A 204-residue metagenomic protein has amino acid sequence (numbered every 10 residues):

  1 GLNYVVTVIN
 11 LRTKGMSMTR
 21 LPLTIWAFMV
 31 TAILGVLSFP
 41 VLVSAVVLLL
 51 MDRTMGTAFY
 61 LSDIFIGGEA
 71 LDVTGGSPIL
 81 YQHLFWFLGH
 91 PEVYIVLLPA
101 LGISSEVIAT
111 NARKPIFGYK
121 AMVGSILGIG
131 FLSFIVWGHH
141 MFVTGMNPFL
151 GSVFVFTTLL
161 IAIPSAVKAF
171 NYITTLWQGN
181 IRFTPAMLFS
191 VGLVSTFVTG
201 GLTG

Functional and structural regions predicted by a protein language model:
G1-G204: Membrane-embedded and interfacial regions of multi-pass energy-transducing membrane proteins
